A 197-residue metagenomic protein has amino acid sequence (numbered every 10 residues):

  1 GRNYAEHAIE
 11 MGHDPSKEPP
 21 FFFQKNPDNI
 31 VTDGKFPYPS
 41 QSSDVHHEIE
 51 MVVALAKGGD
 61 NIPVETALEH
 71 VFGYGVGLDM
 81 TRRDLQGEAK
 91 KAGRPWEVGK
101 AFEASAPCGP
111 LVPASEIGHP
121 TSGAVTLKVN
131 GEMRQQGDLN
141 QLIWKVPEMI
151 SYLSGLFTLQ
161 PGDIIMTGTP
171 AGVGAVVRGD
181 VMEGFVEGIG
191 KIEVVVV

Functional and structural regions predicted by a protein language model:
R2-V71: Extended, compositionally biased flexible segments
N3, H7-K17, G75, R83-V197: Catalytic-pocket segment enriched in acidic/His residues
